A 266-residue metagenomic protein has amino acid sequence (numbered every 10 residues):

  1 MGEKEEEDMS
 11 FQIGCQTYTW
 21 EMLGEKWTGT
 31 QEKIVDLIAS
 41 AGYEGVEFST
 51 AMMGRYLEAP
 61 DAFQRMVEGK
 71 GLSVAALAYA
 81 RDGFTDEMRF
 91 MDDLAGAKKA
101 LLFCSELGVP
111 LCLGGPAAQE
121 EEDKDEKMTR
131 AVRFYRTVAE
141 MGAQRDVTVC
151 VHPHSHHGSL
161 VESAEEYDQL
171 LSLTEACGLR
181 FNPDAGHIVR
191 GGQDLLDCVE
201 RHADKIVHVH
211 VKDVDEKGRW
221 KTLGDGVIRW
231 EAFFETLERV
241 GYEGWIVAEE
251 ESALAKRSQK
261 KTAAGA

Functional and structural regions predicted by a protein language model:
G2-V109, R136, A143, D204 (+2 more regions): N-terminal pre-domain/capping segments
Q12-C15, G45-V46, A75-L77, T137-F234: Acidic/histidine-rich catalytic cores of soluble enzymes
E21-T28, F48-P60, D82-D93, Q119-D123 (+6 more regions): Acidic-and-aromatic substrate-binding clefts and catalytic sites of carbohydrate-active enzymes
E32, G69-K70, D86-P183, R190: Active-site acidic/histidine proton-transfer and metal-coordination neighborhood in alpha/beta enzyme cores
E47-S49, A76-L77, P110-P116, V149-H152 (+1 more regions): Short beta-strand segments at enzyme active-site cores
Q64-M66, D93-A95, R130-A131, Y167-Q169 (+3 more regions): Short, hinge-like loop/turn segments at secondary-structure boundaries
H208, G244-E251: Conserved active-site loop/cleft motifs that coordinate metal ions or position small ligands
E238-R239: Catalytic-face loop-and-helix region of soluble metabolic enzyme cores
